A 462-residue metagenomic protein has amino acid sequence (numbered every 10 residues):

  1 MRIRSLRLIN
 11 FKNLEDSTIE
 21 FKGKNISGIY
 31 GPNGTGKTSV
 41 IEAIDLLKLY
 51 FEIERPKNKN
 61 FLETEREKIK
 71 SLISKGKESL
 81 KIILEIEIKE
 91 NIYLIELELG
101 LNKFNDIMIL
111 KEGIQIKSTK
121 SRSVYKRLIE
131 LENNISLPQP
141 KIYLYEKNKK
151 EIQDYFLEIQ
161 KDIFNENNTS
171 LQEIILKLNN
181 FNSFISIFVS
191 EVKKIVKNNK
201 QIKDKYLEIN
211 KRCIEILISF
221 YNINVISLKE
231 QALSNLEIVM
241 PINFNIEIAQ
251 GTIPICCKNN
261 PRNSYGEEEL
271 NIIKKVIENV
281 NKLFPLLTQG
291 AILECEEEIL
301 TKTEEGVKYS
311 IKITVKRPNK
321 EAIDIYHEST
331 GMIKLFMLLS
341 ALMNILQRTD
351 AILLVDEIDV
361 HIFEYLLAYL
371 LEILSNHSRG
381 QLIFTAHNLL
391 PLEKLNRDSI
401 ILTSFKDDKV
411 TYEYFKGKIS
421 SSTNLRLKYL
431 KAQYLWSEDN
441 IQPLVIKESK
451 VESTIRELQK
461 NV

Functional and structural regions predicted by a protein language model:
M1-E54, V276, E305-V451, E457-K460: Switch/communication elements of ASCE P-loop NTPase nucleotide-binding domains
I3-R4, Y93-R122, P140-I142, T301-K316 (+1 more regions): Short, well-ordered strand-loop elements centered on a beta-strand within folded domains, enriched for acidic residues
I9, K22, E85-E87, E98-G100 (+4 more regions): A structural detector for beta-sheet-dominated domains
K22, E42-F104: Conserved P-loop NTP-binding catalytic core
I44, K48-F51, I86, L99-L101 (+2 more regions): Hydrophobic, Leu/Ile/Phe/Ala-enriched alpha-helical segments that form helix-helix packing faces
G100-L286: Electropositive, glycine-dotted interaction segments that contact anionic polymers or phosphate-rich ligands
K120-I142, D439-V462: C-terminal intrinsically disordered extensions
Q250-H327, L444-K450, T454-V462: Extended helical coiled-coil dimerization/tether regions that scaffold and oligomerize large DNA-maintenance assemblies
